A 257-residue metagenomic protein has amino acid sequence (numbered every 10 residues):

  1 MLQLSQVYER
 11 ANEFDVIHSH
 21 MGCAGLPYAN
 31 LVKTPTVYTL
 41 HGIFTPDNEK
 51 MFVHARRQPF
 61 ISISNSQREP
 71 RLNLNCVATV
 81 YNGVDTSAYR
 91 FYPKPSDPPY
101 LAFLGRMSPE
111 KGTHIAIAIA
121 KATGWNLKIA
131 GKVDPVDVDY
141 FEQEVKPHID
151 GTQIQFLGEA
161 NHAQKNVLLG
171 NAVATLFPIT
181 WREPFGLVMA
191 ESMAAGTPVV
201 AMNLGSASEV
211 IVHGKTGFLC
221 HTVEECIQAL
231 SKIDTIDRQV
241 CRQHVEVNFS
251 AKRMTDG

Functional and structural regions predicted by a protein language model:
M1-G257: Catalytic cores of nucleotide-sugar-dependent glycosyltransferases that transfer UDP/GDP/TDP-activated
